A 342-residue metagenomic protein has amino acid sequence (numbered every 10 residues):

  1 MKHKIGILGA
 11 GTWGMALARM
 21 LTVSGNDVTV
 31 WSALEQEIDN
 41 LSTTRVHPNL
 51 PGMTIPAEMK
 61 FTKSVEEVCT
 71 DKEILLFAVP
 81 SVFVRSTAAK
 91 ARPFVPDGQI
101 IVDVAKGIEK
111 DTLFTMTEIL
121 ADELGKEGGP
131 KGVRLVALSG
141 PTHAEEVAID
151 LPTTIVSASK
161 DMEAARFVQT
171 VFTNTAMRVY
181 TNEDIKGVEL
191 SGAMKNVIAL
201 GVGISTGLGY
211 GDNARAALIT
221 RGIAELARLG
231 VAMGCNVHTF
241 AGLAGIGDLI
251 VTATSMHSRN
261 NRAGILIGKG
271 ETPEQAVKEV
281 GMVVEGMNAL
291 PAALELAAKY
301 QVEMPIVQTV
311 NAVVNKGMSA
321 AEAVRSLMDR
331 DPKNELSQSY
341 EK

Functional and structural regions predicted by a protein language model:
M1-T54, K60-K63, K90: NAD(P)+-binding Rossmann beta1-loop-alpha1 motif at the extreme N-terminus of oxidoreductases
G11, M15, E35, T62 (+18 more regions): Electropositive phosphate-/nucleotide-binding environments in soluble metabolic enzymes
I55, T62-T70, I74-D150, V168: Rossmann-like NAD(P)(H) cofactor-binding subdomain of soluble oxidoreductases
F83, F94, I119, K126-R134 (+2 more regions): Internal alpha-helical scaffold of NAD(P)-dependent oxidoreductase catalytic cores
D103, R134-S139, V179-E183, G242 (+1 more regions): General beta-strand structural signal in soluble alpha/beta enzymes
V202-T206, V231-A241, L249-K342: NAD(P)-dependent Rossmann-like dehydrogenase/reductase catalytic/cofactor-binding core
